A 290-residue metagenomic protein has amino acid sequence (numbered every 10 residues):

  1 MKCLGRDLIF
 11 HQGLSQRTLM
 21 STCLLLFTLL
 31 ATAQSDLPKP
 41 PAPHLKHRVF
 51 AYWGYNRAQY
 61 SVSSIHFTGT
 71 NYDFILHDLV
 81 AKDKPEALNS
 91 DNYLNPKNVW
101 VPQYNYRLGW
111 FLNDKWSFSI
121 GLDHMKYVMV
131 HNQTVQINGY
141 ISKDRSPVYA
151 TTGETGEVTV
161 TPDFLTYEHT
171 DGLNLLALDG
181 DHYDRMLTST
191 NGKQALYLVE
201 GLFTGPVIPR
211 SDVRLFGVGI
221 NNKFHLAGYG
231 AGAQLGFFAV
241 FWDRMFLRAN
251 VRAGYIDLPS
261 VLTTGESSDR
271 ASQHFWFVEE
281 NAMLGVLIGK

Functional and structural regions predicted by a protein language model:
M1-L45: Cleavable N-terminal export/targeting peptides
Q34-W110, P209, E279-G289: Short glycine/proline- and aromatic-enriched beta-strand/turn motifs that initiate or cap beta-hairpins
P38-K39, D91-L94, P162-E168, L215-F224 (+1 more regions): Extracellular loop and loop/strand-boundary signature of outer-membrane beta-barrel proteins
P40, S64-H66, Y72, G236 (+1 more regions): Predominantly the C-terminal beta-signal and adjacent terminal strand-loop region of outer-membrane beta-barrel
L45-V49, W100-Y104, T170-L176, H225-A231 (+1 more regions): Residues that define the transmembrane beta-barrel architecture of outer-membrane proteins
H47, R107-V213, G285-I288: Gram-negative (and chloroplast) outer-membrane scaffold detector with strong preference for beta-barrel transmembrane
S63-G69, H131-I137, P209-G219, S260-S267: Outer-membrane beta-barrel translocator domains and adjoining extracellular loop/strand segments of Gram-negative
Y106, L178-G180, A231-L235, V251 (+1 more regions): Membrane-embedded beta-strands of outer-membrane beta-barrel proteins, especially the hydrophobic/small aromatic
